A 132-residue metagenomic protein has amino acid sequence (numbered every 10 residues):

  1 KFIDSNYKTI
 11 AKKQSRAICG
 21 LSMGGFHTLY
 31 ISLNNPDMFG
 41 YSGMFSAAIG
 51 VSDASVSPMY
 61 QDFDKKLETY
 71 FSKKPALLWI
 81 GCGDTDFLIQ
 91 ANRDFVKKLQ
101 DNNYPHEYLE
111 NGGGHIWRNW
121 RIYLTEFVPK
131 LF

Functional and structural regions predicted by a protein language model:
K1-F132: Non-catalytic cap/lid and distal C-terminal segments of serine-dependent acyl enzymes
